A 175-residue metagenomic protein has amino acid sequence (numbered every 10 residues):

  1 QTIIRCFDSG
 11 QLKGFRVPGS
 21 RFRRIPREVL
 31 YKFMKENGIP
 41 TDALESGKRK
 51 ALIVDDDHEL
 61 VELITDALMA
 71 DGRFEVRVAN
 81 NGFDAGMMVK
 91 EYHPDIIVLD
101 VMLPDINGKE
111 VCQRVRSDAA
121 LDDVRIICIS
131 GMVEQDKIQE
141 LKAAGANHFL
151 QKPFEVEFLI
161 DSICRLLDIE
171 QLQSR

Functional and structural regions predicted by a protein language model:
L12-I39: Short helix-start
V29, E59, F154-I163: C-terminal output helix
H58-R77: Two-component/phosphorelay signaling modules centered on CheY-like receiver
V78-I96: Acidic, metal-coordinating helix/loop segments flanking the phosphotransfer/catalytic sites of two-component signaling
N81, N107-Q113: Acidic catalytic/metal-coordinating carboxylates
P104, D122, E134: The feature encodes the CheY-like receiver
E110, V133-L150, D161: Alpha4 helix (beta4-alpha4-beta5 surface) of REC/receiver domains from two-component response regulators
